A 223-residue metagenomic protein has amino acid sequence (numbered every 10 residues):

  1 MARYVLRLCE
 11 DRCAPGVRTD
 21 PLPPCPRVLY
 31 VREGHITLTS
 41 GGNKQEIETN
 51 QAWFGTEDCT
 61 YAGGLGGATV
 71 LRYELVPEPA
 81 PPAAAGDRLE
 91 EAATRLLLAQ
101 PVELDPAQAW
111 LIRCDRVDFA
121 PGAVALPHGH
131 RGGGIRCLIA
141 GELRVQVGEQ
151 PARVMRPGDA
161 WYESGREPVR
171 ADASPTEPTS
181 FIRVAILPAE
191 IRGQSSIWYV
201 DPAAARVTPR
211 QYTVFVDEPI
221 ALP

Functional and structural regions predicted by a protein language model:
M1-P26, R32, V76, E91-A125 (+1 more regions): A short glycine-rich, His/Asp/Glu-containing loop-to-beta-strand
A2-Y4, L22-C25, G41-A52, T69-T94 (+1 more regions): Cytosolic regulatory regions built on CNB/CRP/Popeye-like sensor folds
L8-E10, V28, A52-F54, V70-R72 (+4 more regions): Conserved hydrophobic/aromatic beta-strand scaffold that supports enzyme active sites
E10-P15, H35, T39-C59, F119 (+1 more regions): Short acidic-glycine-tyrosine-enriched beta hairpin
V17-P23, G64, A125-H130, V147 (+1 more regions): Short histidine-centered beta-strand/loop micro-motifs that create catalytic or ligand/metal-coordination sites
P23-G41, R131-Q150, D159: Glycine- and acidic-residue-biased ligand/ion/polar-headgroup-sensing regions
N43-K44, E57-R88, G165-Q194: Ligand-binding loop in jelly-roll beta-barrel domains
R192-P223: Acidic/histidine-enriched, glycine/proline-rich intrinsically disordered or flexible terminal extensions
